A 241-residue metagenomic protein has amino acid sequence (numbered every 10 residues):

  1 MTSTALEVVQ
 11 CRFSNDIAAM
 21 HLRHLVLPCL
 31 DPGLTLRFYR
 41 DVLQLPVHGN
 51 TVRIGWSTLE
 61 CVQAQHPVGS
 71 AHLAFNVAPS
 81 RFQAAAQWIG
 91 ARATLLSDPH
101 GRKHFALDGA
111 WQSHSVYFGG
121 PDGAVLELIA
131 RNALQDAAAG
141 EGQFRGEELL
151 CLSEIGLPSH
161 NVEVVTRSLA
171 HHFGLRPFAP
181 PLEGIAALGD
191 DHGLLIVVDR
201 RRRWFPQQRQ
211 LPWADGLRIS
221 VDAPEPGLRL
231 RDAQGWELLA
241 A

Functional and structural regions predicted by a protein language model:
L6-L22, P28-V47, I54-H100, A110-Q112 (+1 more regions): Glyoxalase I/VOC metalloenzyme domain signal
K103-H104: Surface-exposed loop and turn segments in beta-propeller and other repeat-based domains that flank or scaffold
